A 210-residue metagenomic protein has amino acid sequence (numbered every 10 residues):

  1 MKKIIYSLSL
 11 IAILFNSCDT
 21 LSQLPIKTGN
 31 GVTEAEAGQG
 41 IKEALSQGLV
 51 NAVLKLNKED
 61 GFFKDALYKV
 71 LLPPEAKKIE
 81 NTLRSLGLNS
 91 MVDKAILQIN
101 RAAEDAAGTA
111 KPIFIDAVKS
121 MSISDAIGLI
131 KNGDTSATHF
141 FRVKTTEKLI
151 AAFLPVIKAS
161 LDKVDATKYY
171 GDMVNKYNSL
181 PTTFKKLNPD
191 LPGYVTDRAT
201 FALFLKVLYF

Functional and structural regions predicted by a protein language model:
K2-L8: Sec-dependent signal peptide recognition, specifically the positively charged N-region followed immediately by
L14-S17: C-terminal motif of bacterial Sec signal peptides marking the signal peptidase cleavage site
D19-S22: Bacterial signal peptide processing site
I26-K27: Conserved small-residue
N30-A35, K42-L45, E59, F63 (+3 more regions): Metal- and O2-centered redox machinery and metal/ROS homeostasis
G40-M121: Early exported N-terminus immediately downstream of N-terminal targeting peptides
M91-K163: Mid-length scaffold segments of soluble, non-membrane domains
V164-F210: A structured, mid-to-C-terminal "fold-capping" secondary-structure block
